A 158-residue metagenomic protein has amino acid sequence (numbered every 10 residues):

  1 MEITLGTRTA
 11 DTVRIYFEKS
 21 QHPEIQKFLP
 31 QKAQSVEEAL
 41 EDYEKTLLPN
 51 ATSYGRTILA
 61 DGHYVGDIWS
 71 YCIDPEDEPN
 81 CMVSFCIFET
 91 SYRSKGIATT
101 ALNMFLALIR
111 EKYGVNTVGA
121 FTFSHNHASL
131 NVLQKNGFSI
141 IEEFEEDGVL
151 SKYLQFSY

Functional and structural regions predicted by a protein language model:
M1-K27, S53-Y158: Acyl-donor (CoA/ACP) binding surface of acyl/acetyltransferases
E24-E44: Conserved GNAT-fold acetyl-CoA-binding loop/helix
T46-T52: Short loop/turn motifs at secondary-structure junctions and domain boundaries
